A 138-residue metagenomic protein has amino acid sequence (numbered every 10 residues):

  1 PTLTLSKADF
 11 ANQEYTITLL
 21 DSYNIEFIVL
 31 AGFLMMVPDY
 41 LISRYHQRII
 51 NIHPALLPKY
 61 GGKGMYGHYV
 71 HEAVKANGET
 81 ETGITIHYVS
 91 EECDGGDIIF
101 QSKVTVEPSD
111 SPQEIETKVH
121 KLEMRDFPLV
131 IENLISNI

Functional and structural regions predicted by a protein language model:
P1-I138: One-carbon transfer enzymes
